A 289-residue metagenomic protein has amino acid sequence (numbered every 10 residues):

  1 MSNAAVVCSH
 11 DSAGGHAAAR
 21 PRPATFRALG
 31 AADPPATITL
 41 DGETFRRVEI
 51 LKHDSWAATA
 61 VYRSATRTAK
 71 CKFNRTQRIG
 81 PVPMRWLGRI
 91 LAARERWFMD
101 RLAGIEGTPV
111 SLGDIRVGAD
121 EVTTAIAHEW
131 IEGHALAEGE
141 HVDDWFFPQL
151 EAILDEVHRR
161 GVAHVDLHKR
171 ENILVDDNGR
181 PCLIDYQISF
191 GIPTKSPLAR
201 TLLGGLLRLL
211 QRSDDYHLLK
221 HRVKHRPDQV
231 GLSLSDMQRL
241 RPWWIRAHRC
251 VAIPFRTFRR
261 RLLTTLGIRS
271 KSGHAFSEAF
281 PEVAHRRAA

Functional and structural regions predicted by a protein language model:
S2-I50: Juxta-kinase regulatory segment immediately upstream of eukaryotic protein kinase catalytic domains
R46-A93: ATP-binding glycine-rich loop module of kinase domains
V61-R67, E129-W130, D176-D177: Active-site beta-strand termini and strand-to-loop segments that position acidic
G88-L91, D100-A103, G107-P148: Conserved structural core of kinase catalytic domains
G118, I131-A152, E156-R159, K195 (+1 more regions): ATP-dependent phospho-/nucleotidyl transfer catalytic cores
R159-V175: Catalytic-loop of the protein kinase fold
D176-A284, A288: C-lobe/activation-segment region of protein kinase-like
